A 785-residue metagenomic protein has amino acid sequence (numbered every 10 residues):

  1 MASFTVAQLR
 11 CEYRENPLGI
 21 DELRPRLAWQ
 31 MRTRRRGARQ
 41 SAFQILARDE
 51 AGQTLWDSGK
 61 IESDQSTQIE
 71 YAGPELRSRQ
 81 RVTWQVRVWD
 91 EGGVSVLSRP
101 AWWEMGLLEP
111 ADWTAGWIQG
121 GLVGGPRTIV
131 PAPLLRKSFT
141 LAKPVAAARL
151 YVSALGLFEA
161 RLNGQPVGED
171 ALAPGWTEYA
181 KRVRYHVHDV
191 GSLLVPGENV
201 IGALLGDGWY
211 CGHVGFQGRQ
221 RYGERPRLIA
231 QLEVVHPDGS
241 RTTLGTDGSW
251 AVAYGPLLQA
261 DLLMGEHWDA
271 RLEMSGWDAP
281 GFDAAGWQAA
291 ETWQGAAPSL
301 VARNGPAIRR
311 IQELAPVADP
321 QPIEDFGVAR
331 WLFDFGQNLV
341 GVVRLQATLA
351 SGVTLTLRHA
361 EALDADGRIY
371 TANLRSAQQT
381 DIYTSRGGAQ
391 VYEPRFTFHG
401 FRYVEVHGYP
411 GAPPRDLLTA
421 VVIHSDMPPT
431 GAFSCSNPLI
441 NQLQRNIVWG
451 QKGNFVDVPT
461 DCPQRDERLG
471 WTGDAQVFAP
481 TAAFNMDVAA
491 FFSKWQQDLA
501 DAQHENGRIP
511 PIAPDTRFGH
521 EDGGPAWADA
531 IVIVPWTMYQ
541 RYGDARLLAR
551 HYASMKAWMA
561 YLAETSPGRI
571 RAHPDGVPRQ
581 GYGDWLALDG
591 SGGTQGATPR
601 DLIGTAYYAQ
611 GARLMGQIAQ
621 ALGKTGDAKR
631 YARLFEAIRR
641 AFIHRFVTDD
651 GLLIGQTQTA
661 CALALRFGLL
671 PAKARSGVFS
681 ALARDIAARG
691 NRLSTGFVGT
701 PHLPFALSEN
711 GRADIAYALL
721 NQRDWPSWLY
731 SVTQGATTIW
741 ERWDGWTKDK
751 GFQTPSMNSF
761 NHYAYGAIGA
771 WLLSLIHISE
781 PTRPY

Functional and structural regions predicted by a protein language model:
A2-R465, G473-D474, A490-S493, P510-R517 (+4 more regions): Extracellular/oxidizing-compartment recognition motifs
L134, A171, Q217, G388-V391 (+9 more regions): Active-site-adjacent structural elements in folded domains
A148-V152, L162, V342-E361, E393-F396 (+5 more regions): Alpha-helical support elements that line or immediately flank enzyme active sites and cofactor-binding pockets
L157, R227, L232, D247-A253 (+8 more regions): Active-site acid/base region of carbohydrate-active enzymes
G191, V200-H213, G218-I229, V234-H236 (+1 more regions): Repeat-solenoid scaffold signature
A475, I509-T516, L693-V698, L719-H762: C-terminal catalytic domain of Rieske-type non-heme iron oxygenases
I776-Y785: Single conserved hydrophobic/aromatic residue that forms the stacking wall/gate of nucleotide- or nucleobase-binding
